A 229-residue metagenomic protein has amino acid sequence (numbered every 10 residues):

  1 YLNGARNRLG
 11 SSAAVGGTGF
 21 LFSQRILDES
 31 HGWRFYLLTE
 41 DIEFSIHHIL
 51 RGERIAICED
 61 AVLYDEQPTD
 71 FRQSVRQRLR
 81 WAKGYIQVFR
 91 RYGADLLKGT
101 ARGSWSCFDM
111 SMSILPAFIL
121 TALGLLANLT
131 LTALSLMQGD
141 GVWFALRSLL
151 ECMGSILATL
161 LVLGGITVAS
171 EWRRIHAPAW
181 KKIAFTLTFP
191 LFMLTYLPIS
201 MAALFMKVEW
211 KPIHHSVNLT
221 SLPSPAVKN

Functional and structural regions predicted by a protein language model:
Y1-L38, L79, I86, R90: Long helical/loop segments within the catalytic core of UDP-sugar-dependent glycosyltransferases, especially the large
F44-S45, S74: Short, hydrophobic alpha-helical packing/hinge segments within bilobed ligand-binding/sensory domains
S45-Y64: Catalytic donor-sugar/metal-binding loop of nucleotide-sugar-dependent glycosyltransferases
T69, V75-S113: Active-site-adjacent helix/loop segment of glycosyltransferases that harbors family-specific signature motifs
A94-M110, L134-N229: Juxtamembrane C-terminal module of membrane proteins
D109-A127: Transmembrane alpha-helical segments and their cytosolic interface motifs in multi-pass membrane proteins
